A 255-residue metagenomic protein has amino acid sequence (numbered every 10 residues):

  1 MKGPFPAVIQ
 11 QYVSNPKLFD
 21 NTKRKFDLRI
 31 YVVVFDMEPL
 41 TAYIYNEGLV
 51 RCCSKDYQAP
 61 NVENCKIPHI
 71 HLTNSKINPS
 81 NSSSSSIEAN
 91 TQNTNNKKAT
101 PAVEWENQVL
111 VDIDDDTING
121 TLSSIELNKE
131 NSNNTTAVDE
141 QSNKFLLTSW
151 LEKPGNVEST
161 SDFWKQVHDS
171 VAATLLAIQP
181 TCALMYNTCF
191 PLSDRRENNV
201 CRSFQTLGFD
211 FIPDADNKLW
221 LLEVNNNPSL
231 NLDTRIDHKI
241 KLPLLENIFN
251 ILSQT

Functional and structural regions predicted by a protein language model:
M1-T206, A215-D216, T234, H238-Q254: Catalytic core of tubulin tyrosine ligase-like
F211-P213, L219-N226: A short beta-strand motif that forms the metal-chelation/ATP-contact edge of phosphoryl-transfer active sites
N225-D233: Glycine-rich phosphate/pyrophosphate-binding beta-alpha loops
